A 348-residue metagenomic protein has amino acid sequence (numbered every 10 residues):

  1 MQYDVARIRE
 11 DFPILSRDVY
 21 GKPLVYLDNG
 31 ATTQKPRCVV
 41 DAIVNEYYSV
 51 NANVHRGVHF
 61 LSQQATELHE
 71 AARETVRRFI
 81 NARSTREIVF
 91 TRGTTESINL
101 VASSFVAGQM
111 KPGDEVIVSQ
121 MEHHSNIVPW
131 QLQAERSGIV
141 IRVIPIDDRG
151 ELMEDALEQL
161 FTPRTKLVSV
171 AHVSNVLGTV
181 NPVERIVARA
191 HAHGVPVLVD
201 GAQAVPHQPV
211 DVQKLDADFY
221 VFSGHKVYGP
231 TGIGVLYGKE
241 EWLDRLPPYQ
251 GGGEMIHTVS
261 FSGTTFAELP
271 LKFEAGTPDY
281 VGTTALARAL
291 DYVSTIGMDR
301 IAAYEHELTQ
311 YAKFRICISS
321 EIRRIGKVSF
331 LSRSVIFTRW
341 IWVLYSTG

Functional and structural regions predicted by a protein language model:
M1-G348: Pyridoxal 5′-phosphate
